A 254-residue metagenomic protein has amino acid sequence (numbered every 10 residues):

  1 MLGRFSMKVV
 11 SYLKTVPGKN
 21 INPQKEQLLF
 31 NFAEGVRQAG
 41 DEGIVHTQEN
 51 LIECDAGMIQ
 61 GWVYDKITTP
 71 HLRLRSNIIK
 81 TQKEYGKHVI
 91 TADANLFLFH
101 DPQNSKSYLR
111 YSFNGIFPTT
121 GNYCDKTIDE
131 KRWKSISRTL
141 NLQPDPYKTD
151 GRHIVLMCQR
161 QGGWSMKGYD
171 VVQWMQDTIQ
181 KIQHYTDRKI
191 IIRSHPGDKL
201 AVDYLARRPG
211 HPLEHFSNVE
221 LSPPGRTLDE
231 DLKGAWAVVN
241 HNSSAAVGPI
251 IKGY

Functional and structural regions predicted by a protein language model:
M1-D65, G163: N-terminal pre-catalytic "stem/leader" segment of glycosyltransferase-like enzymes
S11-V16, I59-V63, A92-L96, G151-G163 (+1 more regions): Short loop/turn segments at strand-loop or loop-helix junctions that form parts of catalytic or ligand-binding pockets
G18-Q24, K66-I67, F99, W164-S165 (+1 more regions): Short, charged/polar "capping" segments at the starts of alpha-helices and the immediately preceding loops
K25-F32, T69-N77, D170-K181, R207-P209: Well-ordered, non-membrane alpha-helical segments in soluble/globular domains
H46-L51, Q183, R188-I191, H195-V247 (+1 more regions): Donor nucleotide-activated moiety binding/catalytic core segment of transferases that use nucleotide-activated donors
T47-N77, K83, H88, V238-H241: Short, well-ordered secondary-structure micro-motifs within conserved domains or adaptor modules
K87-G168: A nucleotide-sugar donor-handling region in carbohydrate enzymes
T149-A206: Conserved catalytic-core segment of nucleotide-activated headgroup transferases in glycan assembly
